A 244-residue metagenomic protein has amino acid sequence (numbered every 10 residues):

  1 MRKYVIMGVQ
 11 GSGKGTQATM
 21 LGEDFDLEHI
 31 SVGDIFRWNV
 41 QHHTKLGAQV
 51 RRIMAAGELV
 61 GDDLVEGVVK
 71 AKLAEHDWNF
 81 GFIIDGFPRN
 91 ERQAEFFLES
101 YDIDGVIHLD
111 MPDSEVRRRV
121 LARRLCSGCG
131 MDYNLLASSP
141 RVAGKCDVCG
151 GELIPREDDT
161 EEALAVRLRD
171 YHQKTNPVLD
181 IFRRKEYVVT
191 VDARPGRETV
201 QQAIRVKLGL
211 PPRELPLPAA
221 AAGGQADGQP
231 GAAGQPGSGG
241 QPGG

Functional and structural regions predicted by a protein language model:
M1-R2, S100-G105, R183-V188: Short glycine-/polar-rich loops that comprise or flank the Walker A/P-loop and associated switch/sensor motifs
I6: Hydrophobic anchor at the beta1->P-loop junction of P-loop NTPases
V9: P-loop (Walker A) phosphate-binding loop of NTP-binding proteins
K14: Conserved lysine of the Walker
E28-D102, S114-E115, L121, L125 (+1 more regions): ATP-dependent small-molecule kinase phosphotransfer cores that center on conserved nucleotide phosphate-binding segments
R118-A165: Cys/His-rich short segments
E152-G244: NTP-dependent small-molecule kinase module
